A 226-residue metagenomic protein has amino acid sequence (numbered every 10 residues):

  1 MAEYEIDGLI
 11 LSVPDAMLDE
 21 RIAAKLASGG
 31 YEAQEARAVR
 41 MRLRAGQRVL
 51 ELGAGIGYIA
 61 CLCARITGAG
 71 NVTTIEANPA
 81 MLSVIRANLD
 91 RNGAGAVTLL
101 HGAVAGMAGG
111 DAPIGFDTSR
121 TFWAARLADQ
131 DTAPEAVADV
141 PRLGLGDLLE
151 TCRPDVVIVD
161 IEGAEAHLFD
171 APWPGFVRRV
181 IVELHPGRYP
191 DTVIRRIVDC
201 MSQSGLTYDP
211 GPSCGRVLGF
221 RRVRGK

Functional and structural regions predicted by a protein language model:
M1-K226: Phosphate/nucleotide-binding beta-alpha loop and adjacent structural elements of enzyme active sites
